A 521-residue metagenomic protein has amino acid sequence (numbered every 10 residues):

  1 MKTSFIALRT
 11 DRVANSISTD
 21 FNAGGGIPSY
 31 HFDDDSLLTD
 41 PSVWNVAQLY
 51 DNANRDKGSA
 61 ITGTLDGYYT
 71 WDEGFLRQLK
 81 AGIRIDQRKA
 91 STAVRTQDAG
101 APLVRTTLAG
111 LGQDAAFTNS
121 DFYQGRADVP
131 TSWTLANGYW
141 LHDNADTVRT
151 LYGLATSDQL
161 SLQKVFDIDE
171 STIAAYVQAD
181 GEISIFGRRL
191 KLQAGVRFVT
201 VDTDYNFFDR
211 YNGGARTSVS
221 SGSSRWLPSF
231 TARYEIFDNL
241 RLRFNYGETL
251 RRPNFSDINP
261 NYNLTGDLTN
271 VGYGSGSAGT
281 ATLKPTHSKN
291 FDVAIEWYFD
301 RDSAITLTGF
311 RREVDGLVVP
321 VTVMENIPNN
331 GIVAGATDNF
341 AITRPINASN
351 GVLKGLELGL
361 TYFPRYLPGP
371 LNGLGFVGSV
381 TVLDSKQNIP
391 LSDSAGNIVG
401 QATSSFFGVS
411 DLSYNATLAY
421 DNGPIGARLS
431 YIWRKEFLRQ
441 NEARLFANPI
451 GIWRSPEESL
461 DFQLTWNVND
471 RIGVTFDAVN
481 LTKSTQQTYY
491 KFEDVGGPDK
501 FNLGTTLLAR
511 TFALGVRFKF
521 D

Functional and structural regions predicted by a protein language model:
M1, D35-D40, Q48-N54, G58-W71 (+3 more regions): Surface-exposed extracellular loop regions of Gram-negative outer-membrane beta-barrel proteins
M1, R55, S59-I61, Y69-W71 (+12 more regions): Transmembrane beta-strands of outer-membrane beta-barrel pores
L8-Q48, R95-D98, P102-K164, Y273-S275 (+1 more regions): Flexible glycine-rich, low-complexity coil/linker segments exposed to the extracellular/periplasmic environment
T70-L79, S184-L190, F237-N239, D302 (+4 more regions): Short loop/turn motifs that connect adjacent beta-strands in outer-membrane beta-barrel proteins
K89-S91, D238-N290, G309-F340, K435-E442 (+1 more regions): Surface-exposed extracellular loop regions of Gram-negative outer-membrane beta-barrel proteins, predominantly
A99, L103-R105, D315, I432-A443 (+1 more regions): C-terminal beta-signal and adjacent terminal beta-strands/loops of Gram-negative outer-membrane beta-barrel proteins
K164-E170, L250-V314, G335-E357, T361-F363 (+3 more regions): Outer-membrane beta-barrel signature, preferentially recognizing the C-terminal barrel domain of Gram-negative
R311-E313, N330-N441, T482: Gram-negative outer-membrane beta-barrel transporters
